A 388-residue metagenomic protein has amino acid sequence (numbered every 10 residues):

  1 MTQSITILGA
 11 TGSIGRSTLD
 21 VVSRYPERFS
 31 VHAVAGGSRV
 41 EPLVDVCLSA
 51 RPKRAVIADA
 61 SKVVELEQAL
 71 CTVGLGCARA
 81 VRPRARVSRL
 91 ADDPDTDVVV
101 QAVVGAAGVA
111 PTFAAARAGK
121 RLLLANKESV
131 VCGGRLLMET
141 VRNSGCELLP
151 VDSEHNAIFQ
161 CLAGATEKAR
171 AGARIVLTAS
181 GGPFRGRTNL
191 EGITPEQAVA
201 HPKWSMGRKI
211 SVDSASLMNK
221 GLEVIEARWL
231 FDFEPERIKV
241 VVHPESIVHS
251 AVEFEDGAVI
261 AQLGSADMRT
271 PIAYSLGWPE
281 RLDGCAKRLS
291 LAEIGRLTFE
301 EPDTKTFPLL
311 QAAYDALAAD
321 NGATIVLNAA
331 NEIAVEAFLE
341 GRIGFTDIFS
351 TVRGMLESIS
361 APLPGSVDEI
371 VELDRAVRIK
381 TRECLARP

Functional and structural regions predicted by a protein language model:
M1-P388: Catalytic, metal-anchored helix/loop core of enzyme active sites in primary metabolism
